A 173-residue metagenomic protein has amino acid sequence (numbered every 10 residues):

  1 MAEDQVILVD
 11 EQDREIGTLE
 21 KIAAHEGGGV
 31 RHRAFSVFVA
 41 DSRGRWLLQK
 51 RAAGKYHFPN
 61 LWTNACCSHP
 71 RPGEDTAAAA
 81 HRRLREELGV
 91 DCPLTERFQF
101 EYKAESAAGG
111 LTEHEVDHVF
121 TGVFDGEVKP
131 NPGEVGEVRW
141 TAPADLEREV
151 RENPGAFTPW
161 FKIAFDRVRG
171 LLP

Functional and structural regions predicted by a protein language model:
M1-S36, A40-R43: Acidic, metal-coordinating catalytic segment for phosphate/diphosphate chemistry, firing primarily on the Nudix
I7-Q12, P59-H69: Short N-terminal helix-initiation segments at or just after the protein's N-terminus
E11, R51, P143: Residues immediately flanking
E15, E20-A23, N60, P72 (+2 more regions): Nudix hydrolase/Nudix homology domain
V30, K55, P59, P72-G73 (+2 more regions): Hydrophobic alpha-helical segments and helix-packing faces
A34-C66: A glycine-rich, hydrophobic loop/mini-helix early in the fold
L47-L48, T63-R97, F120, A142: The catalytic Nudix box helix
